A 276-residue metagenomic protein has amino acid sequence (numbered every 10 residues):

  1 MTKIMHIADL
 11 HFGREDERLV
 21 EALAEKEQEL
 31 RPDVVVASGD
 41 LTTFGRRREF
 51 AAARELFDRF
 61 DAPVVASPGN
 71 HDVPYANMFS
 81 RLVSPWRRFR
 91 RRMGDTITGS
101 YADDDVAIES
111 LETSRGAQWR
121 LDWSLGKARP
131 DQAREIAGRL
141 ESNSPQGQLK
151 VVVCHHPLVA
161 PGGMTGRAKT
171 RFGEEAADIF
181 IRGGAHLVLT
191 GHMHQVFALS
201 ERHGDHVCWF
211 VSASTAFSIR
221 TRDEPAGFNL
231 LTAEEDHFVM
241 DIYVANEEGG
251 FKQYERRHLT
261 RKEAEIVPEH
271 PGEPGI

Functional and structural regions predicted by a protein language model:
M1-M5, S100-S110, E141, P145-L149 (+1 more regions): Beta-strand-turn-beta hairpins that frame and shape the catalytic cleft of phosphate-ester-processing enzymes
M1-R59, Y75-A76: N-terminal active-site segment of His-dependent metallophosphoesterases
H6-A8, V35-D40, V64-N70, E112 (+3 more regions): Active-site neighborhood of phospho(di)ester-bond hydrolases with catalytic His/Asp-centered motifs
G13-E15, T43-R48, N70-M78, R115-L121 (+3 more regions): Active-site environment of divalent metal-dependent phosphoester hydrolases
V20-E21, E49-A53, R129-P130, G166-E175: Charged helix-capping and loop-helix junction motifs
A51-E135, I179-I181, H206, L230: Extended active-site neighborhood of metal-dependent phosphoesterases/phosphodiesterases
G162-D236: Conserved beta-sheet core of the metallophosphoesterase superfamily
A233-I276: A short C-terminal boundary segment appended to hydrolase-like catalytic domains
